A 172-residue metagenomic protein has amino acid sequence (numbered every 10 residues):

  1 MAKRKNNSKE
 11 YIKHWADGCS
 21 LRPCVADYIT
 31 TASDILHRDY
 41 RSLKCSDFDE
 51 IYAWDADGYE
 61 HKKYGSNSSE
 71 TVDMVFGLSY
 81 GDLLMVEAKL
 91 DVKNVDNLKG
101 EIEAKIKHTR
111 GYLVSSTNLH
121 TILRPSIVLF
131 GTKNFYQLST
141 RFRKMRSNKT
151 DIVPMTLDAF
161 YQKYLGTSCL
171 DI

Functional and structural regions predicted by a protein language model:
M1-N67, L78: Acidic-basic catalytic patches of nuclease active cores, encompassing PD-(D/E)XK and other metal-cofactor nuclease
E70: Beta-rich catalytic cores
M74-F76, G81-V92: Conserved catalytic cores of phosphodiester-cleaving nucleases, focusing on short active-site segments
V75, M85-V86, I102, I106 (+1 more regions): Generic hydrophobic secondary-structure signal
D91-M145: Catalytic cores of nucleic-acid endonucleases
S126-I172: Short, low-complexity, polybasic intrinsically disordered segments
